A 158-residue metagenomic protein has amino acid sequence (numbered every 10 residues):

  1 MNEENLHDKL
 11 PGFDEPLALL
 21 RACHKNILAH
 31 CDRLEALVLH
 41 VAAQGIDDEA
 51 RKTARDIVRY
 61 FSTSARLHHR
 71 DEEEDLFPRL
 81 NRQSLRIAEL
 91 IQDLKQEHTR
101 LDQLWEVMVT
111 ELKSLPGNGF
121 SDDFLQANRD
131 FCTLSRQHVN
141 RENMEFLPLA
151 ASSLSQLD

Functional and structural regions predicted by a protein language model:
M1-D158: Small-residue-biased structural context
